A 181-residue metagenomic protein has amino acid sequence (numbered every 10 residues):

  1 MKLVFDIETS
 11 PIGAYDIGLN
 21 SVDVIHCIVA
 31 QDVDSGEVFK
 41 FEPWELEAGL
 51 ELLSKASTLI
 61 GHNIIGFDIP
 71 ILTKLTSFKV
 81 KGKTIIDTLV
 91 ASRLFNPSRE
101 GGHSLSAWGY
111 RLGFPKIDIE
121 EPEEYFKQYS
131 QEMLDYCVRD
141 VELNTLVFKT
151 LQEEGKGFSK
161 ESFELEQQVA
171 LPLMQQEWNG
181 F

Functional and structural regions predicted by a protein language model:
M1-S98: Conserved RNase H-like, two-metal-ion catalytic cores of nucleic-acid enzymes
C27, T58-I60, W108, L143 (+1 more regions): Generic detector of isolated residues embedded in canonical secondary-structure elements
I71-L72, W108, Q175: Residues within well-ordered alpha helices
K74-L75, R111, W178: Residues at alpha-helix termini
F78-V80, F114, F181: Helix N-cap/coil-helix junction residues
G82, E123-F181: Mixed-charge, glycine-rich, non-catalytic linkers/tails in nucleic-acid processing enzymes
T84-K127, L134-L143, V147: Metal-dependent DNA phosphodiester-chemistry modules and their immediately adjacent helices/loops in DNA-processing
